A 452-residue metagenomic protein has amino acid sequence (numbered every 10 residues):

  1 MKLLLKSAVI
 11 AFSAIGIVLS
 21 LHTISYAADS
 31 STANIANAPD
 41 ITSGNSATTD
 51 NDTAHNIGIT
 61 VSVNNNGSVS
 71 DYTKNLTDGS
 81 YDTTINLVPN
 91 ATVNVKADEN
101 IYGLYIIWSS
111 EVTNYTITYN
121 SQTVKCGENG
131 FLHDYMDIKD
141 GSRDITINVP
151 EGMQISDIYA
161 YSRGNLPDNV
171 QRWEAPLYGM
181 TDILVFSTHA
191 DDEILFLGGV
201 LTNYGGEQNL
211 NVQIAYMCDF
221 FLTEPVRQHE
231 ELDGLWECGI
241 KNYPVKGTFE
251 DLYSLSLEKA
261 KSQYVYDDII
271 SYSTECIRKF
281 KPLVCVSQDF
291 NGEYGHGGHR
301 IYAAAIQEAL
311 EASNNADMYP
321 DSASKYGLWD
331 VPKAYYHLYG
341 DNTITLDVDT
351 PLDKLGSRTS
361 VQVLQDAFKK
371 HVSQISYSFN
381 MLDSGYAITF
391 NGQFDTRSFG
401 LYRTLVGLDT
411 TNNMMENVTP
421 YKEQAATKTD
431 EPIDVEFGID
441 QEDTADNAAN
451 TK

Functional and structural regions predicted by a protein language model:
M1-S7: Positively charged n-region of N-terminal signal peptides that target proteins for export
A11, N34-I35, A47-D50: Low-complexity, intrinsically disordered segments with a bias for serine/threonine
A11-S20: Bacterial N-terminal signal peptides
L19-A33: Sec-dependent signal peptide cleavage junction
N37-T42, T49-Y319: Active-site beta-strand->loop->alpha-helix modules in alpha/beta enzyme cores, enriched in Gly/His/Asp(Glu)
D40-N86, V95-A97, W108-Q122, E128-I138 (+2 more regions): The feature marks non-catalytic terminal segments
